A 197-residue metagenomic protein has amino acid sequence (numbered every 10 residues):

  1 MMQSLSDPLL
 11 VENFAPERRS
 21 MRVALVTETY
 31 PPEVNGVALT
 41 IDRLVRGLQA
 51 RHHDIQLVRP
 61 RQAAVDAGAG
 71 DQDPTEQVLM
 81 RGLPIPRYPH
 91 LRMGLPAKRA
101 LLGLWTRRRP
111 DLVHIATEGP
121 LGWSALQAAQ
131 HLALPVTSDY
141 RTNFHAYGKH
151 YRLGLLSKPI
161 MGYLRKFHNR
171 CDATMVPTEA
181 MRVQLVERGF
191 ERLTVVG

Functional and structural regions predicted by a protein language model:
M2-R81: N-terminal subdomain of nucleotide-sugar transferases
R22, D54-Q56, P135, D172-A173 (+1 more regions): Residues at the starts of beta-strands that form the adenosine-phosphate
V37-T40, P60, A116, T174-T178: Replace "coordinates the UDP/GDP/TDP-sugar" with "coordinates nucleotide-activated sugar donors
R59, M161-G197: Donor nucleotide-sugar binding/catalytic pocket of nucleotide-sugar-dependent glycosyltransferases
A63, P120-L121, A180-R182: Alpha-helix capping/helix-boundary segments
P86-I115, P120-Q127, H131, K158-G162: An amphipathic, basic-hydrophobic alpha-helix
P135-T137, F144-K166, V176: Nucleotide-sugar donor phosphate/pyrophosphate-binding loop at the beta->alpha transition of glycosyltransferases
